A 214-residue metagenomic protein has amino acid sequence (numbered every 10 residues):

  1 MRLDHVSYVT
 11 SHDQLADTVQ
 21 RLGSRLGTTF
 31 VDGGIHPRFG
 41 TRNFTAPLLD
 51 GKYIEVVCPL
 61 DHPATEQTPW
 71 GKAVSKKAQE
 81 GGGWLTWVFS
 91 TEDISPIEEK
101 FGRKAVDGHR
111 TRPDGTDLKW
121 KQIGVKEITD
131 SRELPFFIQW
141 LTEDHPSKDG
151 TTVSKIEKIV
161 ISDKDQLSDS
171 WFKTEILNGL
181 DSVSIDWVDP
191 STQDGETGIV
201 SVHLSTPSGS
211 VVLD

Functional and structural regions predicted by a protein language model:
M1-D4, Y8-T29, T41, L48-D214: Glyoxalase I/VOC metalloenzyme domain signal
T29-H36: Conserved catalytic-core motifs of GNAT/GCN5-like acyltransferases
P37-N43: Beta-rich nucleic-acid/ligand-interaction surfaces
